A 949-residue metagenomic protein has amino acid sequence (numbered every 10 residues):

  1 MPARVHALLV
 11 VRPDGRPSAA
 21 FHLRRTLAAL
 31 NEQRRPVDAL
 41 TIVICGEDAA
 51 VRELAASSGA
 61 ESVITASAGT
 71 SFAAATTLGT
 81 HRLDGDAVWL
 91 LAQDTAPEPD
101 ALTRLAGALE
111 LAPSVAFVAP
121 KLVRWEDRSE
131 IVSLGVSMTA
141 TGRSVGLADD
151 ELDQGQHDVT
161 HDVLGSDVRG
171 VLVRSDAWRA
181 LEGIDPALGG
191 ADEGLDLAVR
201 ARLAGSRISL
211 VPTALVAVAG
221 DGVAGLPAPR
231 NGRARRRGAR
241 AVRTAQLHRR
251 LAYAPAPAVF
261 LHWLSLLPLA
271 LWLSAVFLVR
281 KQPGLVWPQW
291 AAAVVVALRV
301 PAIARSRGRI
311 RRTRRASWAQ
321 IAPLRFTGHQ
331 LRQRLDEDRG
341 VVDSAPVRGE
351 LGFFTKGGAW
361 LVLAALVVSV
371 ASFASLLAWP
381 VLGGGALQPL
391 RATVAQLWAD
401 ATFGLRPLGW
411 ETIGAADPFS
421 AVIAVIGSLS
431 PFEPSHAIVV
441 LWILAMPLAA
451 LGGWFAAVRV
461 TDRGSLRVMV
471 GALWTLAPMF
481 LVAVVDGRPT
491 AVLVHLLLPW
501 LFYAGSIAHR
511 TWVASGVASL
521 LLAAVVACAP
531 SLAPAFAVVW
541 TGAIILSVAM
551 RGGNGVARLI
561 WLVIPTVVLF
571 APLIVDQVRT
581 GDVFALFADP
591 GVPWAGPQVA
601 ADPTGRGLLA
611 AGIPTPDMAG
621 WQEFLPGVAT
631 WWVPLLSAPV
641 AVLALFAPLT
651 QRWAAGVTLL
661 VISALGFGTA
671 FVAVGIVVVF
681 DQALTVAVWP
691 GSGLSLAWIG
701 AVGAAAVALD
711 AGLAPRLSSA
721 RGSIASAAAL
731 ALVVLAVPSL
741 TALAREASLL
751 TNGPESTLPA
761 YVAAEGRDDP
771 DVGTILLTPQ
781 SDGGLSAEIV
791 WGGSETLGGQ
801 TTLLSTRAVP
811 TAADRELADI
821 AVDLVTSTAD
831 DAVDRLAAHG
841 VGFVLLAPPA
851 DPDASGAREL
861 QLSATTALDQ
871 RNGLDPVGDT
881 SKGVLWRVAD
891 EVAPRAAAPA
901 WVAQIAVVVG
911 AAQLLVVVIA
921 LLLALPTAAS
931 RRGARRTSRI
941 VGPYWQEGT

Functional and structural regions predicted by a protein language model:
A28-V37: Short, acidic, metal-binding catalytic loop of nucleotide-sugar glycosyltransferases
P99-S137: Conserved donor NDP-sugar-binding/catalytic core segment of glycosyltransferases
L203-L298: Active-site-adjacent helix/loop segment of glycosyltransferases that harbors family-specific signature motifs
L215, M446-R459, S465-A549, R558-I574 (+2 more regions): Membrane-embedded helix bundles of polyisoprenyl
V362-L366, V633-L659, V917-P926: Hydrophobic, aromatic-rich transmembrane alpha-helices and their immediate juxtamembrane boundary segments
A374-P499, A504-I507: Active-site lumenal/periplasmic loops and adjacent helix-entry segments of GT-C-fold, multi-pass membrane
F403, L562-T650, T757, A763-E765 (+2 more regions): Periplasmic/ER-lumenal interhelical loops and adjacent helix-loop junctions in multi-pass membrane proteins
A736-T949: Extracytoplasmic
